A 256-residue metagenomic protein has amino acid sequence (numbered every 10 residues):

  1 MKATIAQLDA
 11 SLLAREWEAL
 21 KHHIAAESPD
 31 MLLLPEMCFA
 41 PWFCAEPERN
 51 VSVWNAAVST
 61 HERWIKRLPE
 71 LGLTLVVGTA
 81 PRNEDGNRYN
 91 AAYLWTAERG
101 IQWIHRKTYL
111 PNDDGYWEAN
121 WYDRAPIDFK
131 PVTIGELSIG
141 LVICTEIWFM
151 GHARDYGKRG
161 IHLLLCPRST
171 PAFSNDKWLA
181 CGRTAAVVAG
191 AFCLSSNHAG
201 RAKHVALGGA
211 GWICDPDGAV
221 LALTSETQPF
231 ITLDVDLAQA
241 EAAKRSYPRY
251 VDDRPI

Functional and structural regions predicted by a protein language model:
M1-I5: Extreme N-terminal starter segment of soluble prokaryotic enzymes
Q7-L13: Short polar catalytic/cofactor-binding loops
A14-H23, I147-R154: Short, acidic/polar
K21-E98, A172-A191: Cys-nucleophile CN-hydrolase/nitrilase-fold catalytic domain and related Cys-dependent amidase chemistry that acts on
M31, L137-I139, L163: Structural motif
A57-T74, W148-P229: CN hydrolase (nitrilase-like) catalytic-core segments centered on the catalytic cysteine and neighboring Lys/Glu
V77-T79, N90-L94, K130-V132, G211-I213 (+1 more regions): Short beta-strand scaffold segments in enzyme catalytic cores
N83-R159, S174-A180, A242-R249: Active-site catalytic loop in hydrolytic enzyme cores
